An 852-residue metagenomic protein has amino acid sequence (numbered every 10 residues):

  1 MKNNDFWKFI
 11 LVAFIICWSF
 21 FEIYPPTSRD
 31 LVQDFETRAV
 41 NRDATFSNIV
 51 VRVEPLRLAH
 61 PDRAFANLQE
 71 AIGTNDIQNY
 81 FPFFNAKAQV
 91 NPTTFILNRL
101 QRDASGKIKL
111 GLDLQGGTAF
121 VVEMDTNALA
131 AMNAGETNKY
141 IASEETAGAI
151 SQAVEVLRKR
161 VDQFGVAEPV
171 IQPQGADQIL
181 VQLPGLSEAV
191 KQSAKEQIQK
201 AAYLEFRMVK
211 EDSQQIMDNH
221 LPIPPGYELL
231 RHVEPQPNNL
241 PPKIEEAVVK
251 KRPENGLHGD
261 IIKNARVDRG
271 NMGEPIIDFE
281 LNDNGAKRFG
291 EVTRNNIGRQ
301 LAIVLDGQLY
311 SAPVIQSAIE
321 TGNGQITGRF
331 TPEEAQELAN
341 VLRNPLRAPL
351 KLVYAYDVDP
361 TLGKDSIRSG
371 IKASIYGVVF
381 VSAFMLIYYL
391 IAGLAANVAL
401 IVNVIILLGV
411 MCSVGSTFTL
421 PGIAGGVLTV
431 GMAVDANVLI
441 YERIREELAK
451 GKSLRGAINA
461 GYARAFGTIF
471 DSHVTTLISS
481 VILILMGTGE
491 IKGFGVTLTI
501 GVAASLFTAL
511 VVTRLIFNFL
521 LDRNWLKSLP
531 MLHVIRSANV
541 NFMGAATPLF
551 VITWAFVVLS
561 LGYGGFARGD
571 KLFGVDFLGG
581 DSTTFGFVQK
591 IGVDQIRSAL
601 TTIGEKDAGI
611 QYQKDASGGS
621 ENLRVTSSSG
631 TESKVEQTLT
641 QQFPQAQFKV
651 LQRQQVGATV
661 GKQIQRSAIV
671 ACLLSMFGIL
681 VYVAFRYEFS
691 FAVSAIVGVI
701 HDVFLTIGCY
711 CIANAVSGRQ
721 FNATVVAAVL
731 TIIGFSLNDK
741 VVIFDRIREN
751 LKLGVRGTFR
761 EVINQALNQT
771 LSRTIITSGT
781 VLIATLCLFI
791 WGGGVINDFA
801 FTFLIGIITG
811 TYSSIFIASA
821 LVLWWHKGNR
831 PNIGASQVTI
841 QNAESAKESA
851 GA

Functional and structural regions predicted by a protein language model:
M1-I15, E22-R102, I108, N133-G135 (+3 more regions): Interfacial helix-loop-helix hairpins and adjacent transmembrane helices of multi-pass alpha-helical membrane proteins
K2-N4, D278, D283-I297, L301-I303 (+4 more regions): Interfacial segments of transmembrane alpha-helices in multi-pass membrane proteins
L11-W18, L394-G415, G426-A433, E490 (+4 more regions): Small-residue-enriched core segments of transmembrane alpha-helices in multipass membrane transport and channel
V12, V402, G409, E446-F556 (+2 more regions): Hydrophobic alpha-helical transmembrane segments of membrane transport and translocation systems, primarily multi-pass
W18-L31, A39-V314, K662: Non-transmembrane, solvent-exposed regions of membrane trafficking/translocation machinery
L305, E320-A355, L521, S628-Q654 (+1 more regions): Extended, hydrophilic extramembrane loops/domains of integral membrane proteins
G431-T475, N518-W525, V716-I776, L823-S836: Cytosolic juxtamembrane regions of multi-pass inner-membrane proteins
V558-K606: Juxtamembrane segments of multi-pass membrane proteins
